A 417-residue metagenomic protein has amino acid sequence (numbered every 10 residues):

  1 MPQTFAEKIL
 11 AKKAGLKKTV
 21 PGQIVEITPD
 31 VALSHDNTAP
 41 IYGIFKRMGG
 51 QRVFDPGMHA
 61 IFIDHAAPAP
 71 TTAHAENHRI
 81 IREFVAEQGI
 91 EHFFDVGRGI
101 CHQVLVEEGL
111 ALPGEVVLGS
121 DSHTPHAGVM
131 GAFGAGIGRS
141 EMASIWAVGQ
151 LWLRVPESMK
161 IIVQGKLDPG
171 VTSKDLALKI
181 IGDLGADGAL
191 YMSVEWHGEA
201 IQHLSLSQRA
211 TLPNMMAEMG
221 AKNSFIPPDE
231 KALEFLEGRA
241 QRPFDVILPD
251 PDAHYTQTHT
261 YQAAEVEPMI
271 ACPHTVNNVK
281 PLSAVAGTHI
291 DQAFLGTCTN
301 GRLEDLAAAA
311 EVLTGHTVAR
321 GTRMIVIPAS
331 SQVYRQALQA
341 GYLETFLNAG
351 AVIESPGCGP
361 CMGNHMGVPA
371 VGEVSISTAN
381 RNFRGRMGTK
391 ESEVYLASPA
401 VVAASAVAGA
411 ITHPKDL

Functional and structural regions predicted by a protein language model:
M1-L417: Fe-S-dependent hydro-lyases/dehydratases of central metabolism
